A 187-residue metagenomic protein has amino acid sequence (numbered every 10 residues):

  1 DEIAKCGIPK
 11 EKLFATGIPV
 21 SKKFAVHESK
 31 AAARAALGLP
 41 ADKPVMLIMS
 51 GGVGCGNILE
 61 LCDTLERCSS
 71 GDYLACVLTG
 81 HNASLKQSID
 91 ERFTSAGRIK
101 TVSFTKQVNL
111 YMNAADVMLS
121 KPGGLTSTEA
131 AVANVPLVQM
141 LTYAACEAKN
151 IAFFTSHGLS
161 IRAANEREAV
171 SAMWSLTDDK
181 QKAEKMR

Functional and structural regions predicted by a protein language model:
D1-V45, M49-G52, H81: A nucleotide-sugar donor-handling region in carbohydrate enzymes
E2-A4, L85-I89, T126, A144-I151: Short, glycine/polar-rich helix-capping loops at beta-to-alpha or helix-loop-helix junctions that flank or form
L13, R98-K100, G158-S160: Short, conserved active-site loop motifs that form the nucleotide-linked donor/cofactor pocket
S29, I161, E166-R167, W174-R187: Conserved donor-nucleotide binding/catalytic region of nucleotide-linked donor-dependent transferases
K30-A32, L39-A114: Donor-nucleotide binding loops and adjacent catalytic segments primarily of GT-B fold Leloir glycosyltransferases
Q107-K149: A donor-sugar binding/catalytic signature common to diverse glycosyltransferases and related nucleotide-sugar
A144-W174: Change "using UDP/GDP/dTDP sugars" to "using nucleotide sugars
